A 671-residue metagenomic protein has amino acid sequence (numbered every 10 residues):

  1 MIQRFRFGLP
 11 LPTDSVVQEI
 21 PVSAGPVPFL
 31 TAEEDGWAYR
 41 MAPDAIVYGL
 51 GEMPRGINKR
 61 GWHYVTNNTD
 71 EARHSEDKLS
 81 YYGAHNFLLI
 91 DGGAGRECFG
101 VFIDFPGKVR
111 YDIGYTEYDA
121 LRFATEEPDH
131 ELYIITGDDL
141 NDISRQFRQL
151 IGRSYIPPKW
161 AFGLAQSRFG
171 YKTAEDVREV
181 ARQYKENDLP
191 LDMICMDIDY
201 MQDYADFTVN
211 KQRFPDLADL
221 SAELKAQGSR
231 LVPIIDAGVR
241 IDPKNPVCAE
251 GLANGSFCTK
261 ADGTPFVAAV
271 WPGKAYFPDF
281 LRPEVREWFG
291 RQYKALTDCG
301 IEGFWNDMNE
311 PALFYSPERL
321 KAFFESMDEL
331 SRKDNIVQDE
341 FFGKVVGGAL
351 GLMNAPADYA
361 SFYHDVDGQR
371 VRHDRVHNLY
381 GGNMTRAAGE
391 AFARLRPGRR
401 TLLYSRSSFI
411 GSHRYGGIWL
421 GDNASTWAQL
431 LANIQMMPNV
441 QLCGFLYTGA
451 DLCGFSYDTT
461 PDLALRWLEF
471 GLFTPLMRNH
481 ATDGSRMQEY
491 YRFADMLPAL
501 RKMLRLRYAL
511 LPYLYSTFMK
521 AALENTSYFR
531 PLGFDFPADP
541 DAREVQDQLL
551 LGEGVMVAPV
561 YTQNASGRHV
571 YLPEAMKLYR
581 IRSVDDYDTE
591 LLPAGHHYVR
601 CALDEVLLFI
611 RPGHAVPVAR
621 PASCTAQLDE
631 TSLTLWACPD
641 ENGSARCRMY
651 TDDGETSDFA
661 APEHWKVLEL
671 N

Functional and structural regions predicted by a protein language model:
M1-A161, R168-F169, A174, A181-E186 (+6 more regions): Catalytic and substrate-binding clefts that recognize carbohydrates or anionic sugar/phosphate headgroups
E33, M41-P43, D91, F102-F105 (+12 more regions): Glycine-rich, histidine-containing beta strand-loop boundary motifs that form or position
Y64-V65, Y81-A84, R178, R286 (+4 more regions): Short, hydrophobic/amphipathic alpha-helical packing segments that form internal helix faces or helix-helix interfaces
S75, L379, N383-T401, S407-I418 (+3 more regions): Catalytic core of carbohydrate-active enzymes
D77-K78, S154-P157, S167-P215, D219-S221: A conserved hydrophobic secondary-structure block that centers on an alpha-helix together with its immediately flanking
Y82-N86, R96-C98, P106, D129 (+10 more regions): Extracellular structured ligand-interaction cores
F87, I143, F147, Y184 (+4 more regions): A residue-level signal for conserved active-site and pocket-lining positions in enzyme catalytic cores
P190-L500, F536: Aromatic- and carboxylate-enriched substrate-binding clefts and catalytic-loop regions of carbohydrate-active enzymes
